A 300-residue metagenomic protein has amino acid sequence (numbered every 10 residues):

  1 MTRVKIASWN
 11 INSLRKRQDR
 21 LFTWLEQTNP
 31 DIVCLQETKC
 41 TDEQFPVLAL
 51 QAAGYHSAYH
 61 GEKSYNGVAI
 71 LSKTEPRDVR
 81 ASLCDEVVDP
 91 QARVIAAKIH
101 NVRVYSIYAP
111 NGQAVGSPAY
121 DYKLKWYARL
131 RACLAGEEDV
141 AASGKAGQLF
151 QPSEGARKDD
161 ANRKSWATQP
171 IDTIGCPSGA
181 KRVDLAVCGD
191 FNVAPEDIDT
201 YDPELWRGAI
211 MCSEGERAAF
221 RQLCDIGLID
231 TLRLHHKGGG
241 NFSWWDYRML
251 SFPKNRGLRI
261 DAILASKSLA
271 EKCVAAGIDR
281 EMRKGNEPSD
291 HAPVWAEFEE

Functional and structural regions predicted by a protein language model:
M1-Y55, K63-V68, A81, P195: N-terminal, active-site-proximal structural segment of metallo-dependent hydrolase catalytic domains
W9-N10, L25-E43, V104, K181-D197 (+4 more regions): Active-site beta-strand/loop signature of hydrolases that rely on acidic residues for catalysis
T38-K39, F45-P118, Y122: Structured beta-strand-rich core segments of catalytic domains in phosphoester-bond hydrolases
A53, R129-G144, N162, I174 (+1 more regions): Metal-dependent phosphoesterases centered on the DNase I-like endonuclease/exonuclease/phosphatase
S64-D78, S251-E271, F298: Conserved beta strand-loop-helix elements of the APE1-like EEP
K73, A97-H100, S266-K267, S289 (+1 more regions): Active-site beta-strand termini and strand-to-loop segments that position acidic
S178, G277-E300: Surface polyanion/phosphate-binding segment centered on an Asp-His-Pro turn
